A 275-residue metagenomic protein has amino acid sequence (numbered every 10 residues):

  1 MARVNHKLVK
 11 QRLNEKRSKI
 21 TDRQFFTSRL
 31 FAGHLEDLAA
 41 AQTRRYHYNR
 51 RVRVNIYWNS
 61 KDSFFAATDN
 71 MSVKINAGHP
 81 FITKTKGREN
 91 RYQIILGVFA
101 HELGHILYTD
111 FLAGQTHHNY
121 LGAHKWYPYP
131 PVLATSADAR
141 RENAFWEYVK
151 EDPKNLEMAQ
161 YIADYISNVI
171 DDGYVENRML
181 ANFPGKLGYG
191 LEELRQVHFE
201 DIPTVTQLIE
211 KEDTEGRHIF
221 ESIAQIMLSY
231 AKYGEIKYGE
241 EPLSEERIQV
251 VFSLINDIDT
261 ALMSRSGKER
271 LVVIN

Functional and structural regions predicted by a protein language model:
M1-E212, L228: Basic/hydrophobic alpha-helical interface regions
P184-N275: Pan-zinc metallopeptidase signature
